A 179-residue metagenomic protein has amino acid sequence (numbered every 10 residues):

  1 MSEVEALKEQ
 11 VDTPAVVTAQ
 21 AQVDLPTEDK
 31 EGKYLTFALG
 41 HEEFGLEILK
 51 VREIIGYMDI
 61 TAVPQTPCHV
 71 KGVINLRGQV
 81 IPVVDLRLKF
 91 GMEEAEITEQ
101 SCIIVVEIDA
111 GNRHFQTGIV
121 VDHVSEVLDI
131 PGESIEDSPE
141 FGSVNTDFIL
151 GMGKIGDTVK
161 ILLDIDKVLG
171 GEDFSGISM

Functional and structural regions predicted by a protein language model:
M1-M179: An acidic, low-aromatic, low-complexity terminal/linker signal
